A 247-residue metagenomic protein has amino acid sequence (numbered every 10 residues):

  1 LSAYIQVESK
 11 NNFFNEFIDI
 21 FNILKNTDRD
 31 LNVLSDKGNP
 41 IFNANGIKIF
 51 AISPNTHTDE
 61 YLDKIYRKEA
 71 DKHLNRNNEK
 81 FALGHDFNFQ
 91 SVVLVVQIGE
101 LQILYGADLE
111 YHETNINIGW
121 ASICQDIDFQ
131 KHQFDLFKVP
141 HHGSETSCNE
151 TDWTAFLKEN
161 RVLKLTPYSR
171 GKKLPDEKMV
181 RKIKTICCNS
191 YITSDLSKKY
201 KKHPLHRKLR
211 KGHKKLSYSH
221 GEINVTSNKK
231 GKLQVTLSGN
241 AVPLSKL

Functional and structural regions predicted by a protein language model:
L1-L104, E110-E113, K184-L247: Flexible, acidic/histidine-containing loops and adjacent segments that form or flank the divalent-metal
Y61-P175: Active-site-proximal loop/helix segments of hydrolase catalytic cores
A121, L174-C187: Short, aromatic/basic amphipathic alpha-helical patches
K172-D176, K201-P204: Short, charged, surface-exposed secondary-structure boundary motifs
